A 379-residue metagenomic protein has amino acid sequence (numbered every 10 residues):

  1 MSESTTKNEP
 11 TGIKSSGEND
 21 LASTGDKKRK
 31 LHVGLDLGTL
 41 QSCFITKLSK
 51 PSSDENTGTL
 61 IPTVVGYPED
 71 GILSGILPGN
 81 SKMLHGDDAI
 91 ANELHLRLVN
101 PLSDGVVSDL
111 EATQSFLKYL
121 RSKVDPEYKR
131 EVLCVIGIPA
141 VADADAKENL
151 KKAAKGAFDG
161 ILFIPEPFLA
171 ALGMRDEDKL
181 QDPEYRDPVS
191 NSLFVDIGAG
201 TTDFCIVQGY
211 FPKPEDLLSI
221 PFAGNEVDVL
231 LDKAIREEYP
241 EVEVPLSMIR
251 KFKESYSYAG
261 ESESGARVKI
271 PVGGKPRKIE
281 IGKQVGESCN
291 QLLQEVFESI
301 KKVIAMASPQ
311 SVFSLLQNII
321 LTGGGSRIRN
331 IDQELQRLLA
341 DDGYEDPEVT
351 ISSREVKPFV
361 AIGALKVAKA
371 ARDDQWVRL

Functional and structural regions predicted by a protein language model:
M1-T57, P68-I72, S81, D88-F194 (+5 more regions): Nucleotide/phosphate-binding catalytic cleft detector across ATP-hydrolyzing and phosphate-transferring enzymes
T63-P68, S74-I76: N-terminal low-complexity or amphipathic/hydrophobic leaders
I197-A199: C-terminal, charged low-complexity interaction regions
D203-C205: A structural feature that tracks compact, well-ordered secondary-structure segments with a strong bias toward
E298: Periplasmic peptidoglycan-binding/anchoring modules of Gram-negative envelope and division proteins
P358-V360: Repeat-based blade/solenoid architectures
